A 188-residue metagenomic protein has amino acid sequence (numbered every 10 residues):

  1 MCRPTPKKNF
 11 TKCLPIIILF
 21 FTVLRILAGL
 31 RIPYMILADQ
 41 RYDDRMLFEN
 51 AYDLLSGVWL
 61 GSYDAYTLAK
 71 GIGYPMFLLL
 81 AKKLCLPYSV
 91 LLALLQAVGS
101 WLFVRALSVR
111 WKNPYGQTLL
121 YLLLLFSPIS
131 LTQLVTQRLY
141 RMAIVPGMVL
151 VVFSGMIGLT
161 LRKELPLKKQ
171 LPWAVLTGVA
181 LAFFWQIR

Functional and structural regions predicted by a protein language model:
M1-L30: Start-transfer (signal-anchor) and selected internal transmembrane alpha helices of multi-pass inner/ER membrane
I16, F103-I129, P146-G147: Transmembrane-helix signature of polytopic, membrane-embedded enzymes that assemble or transfer cell-envelope glycans
L24-R45: Helix-to-loop transition at the C-terminal end of transmembrane segments
M46-L54, L60, D64-L86, A93: Short hydrophobic/aromatic helix or loop-helix immediately within or flanking a transmembrane segment in polytopic
A69, L91-L95, I129-I157, F183-I187: Multi-pass, polyprenyl lipid-linked donor-dependent membrane glycosyltransferases
Y88-N113, V151, G155: Transmembrane-helix motifs of polytopic, lipid-linked glycan transferases
V152-P172: Membrane-interface transmembrane helices that cradle and orient dolichyl/undecaprenyl
P172-R188: Membrane-interface alpha helices of multi-pass inner-membrane proteins
